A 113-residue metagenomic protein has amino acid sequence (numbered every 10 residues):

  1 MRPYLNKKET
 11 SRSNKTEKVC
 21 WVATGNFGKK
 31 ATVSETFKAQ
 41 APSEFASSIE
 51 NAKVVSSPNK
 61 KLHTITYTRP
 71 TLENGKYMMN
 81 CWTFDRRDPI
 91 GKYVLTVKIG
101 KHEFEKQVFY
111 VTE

Functional and structural regions predicted by a protein language model:
M1-F84, K98, F104-K106: Contiguous segments within soluble domain cores/interaction surfaces
P89-T96: A glycine-anchored, Pro-Gly-centered beta-turn/N-cap motif
F109-E113: Short beta-strand edge segments in extracellular beta-sheet folds
